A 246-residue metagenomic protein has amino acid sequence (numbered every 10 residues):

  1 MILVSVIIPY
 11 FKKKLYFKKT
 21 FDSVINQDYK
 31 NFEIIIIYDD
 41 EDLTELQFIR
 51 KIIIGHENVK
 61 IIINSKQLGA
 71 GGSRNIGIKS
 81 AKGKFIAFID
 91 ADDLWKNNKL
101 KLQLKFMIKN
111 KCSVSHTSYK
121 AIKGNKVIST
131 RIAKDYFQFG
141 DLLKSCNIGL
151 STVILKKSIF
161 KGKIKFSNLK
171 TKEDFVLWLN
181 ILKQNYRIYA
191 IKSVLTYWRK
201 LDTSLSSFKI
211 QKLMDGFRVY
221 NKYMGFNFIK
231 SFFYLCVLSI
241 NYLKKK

Functional and structural regions predicted by a protein language model:
M1-I25: N-proximal low-complexity "stem/linker" segments adjacent to membrane-targeting elements
F21-I63: Acidic donor-binding segment of Leloir-type glycosyltransferases
N64-A81: Glycine-rich, basic loop-to-helix element that forms the pyrophosphate-binding segment of sugar-nucleotide handling
I86: Short aromatic/hydrophobic "clamp" motif used to bind/position activated sugar donors
D90-L94, S118: The conserved acidic donor/metal-binding loop of glycosyltransferases
N98-S129: Conserved donor NDP-sugar-binding/catalytic core segment of glycosyltransferases
Y136-Q211: Conserved nucleotide-sugar donor-binding catalytic segment
W198, S206-K230: Catalytic core of nucleotide-sugar-dependent glycosyltransferases
